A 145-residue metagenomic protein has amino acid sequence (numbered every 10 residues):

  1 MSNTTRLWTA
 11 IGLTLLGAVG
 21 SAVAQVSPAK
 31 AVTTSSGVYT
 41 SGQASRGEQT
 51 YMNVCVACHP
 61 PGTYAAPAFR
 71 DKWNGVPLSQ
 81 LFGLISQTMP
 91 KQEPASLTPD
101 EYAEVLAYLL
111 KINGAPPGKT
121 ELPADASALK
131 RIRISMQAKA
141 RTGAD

Functional and structural regions predicted by a protein language model:
M1-T5: N-terminal secretory signal peptides that target proteins for export/translocation
T9-G20: Bacterial N-terminal signal peptides
V26-T50, E93: Electrostatic cytochrome c docking/interface patches
S41-G42, A68-G83, P90-A103, E121 (+1 more regions): Electron-transfer interface patches adjacent to heme c in soluble/periplasmic c-type cytochromes and di-/multiheme
G47, Y51-P61, V105, L109: The canonical Cys-X-X-Cys-His
Y64-A65: Short, non-ligating residues that shape and space the ligands of small metal-coordination modules and catalytic
L97-D145: Flexible coil segments in periplasmic/lumen-exposed cytochrome c-class electron-transfer proteins
